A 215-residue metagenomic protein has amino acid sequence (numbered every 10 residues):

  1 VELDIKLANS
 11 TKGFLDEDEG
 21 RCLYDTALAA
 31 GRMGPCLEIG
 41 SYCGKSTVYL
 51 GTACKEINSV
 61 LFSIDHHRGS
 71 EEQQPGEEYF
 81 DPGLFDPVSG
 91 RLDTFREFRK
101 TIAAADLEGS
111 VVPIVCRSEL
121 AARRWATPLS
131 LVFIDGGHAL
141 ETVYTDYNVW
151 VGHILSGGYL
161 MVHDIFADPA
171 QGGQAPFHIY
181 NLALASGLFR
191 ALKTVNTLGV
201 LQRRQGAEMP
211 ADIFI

Functional and structural regions predicted by a protein language model:
E2-I215: S-adenosylmethionine/decaboxylated-SAM
